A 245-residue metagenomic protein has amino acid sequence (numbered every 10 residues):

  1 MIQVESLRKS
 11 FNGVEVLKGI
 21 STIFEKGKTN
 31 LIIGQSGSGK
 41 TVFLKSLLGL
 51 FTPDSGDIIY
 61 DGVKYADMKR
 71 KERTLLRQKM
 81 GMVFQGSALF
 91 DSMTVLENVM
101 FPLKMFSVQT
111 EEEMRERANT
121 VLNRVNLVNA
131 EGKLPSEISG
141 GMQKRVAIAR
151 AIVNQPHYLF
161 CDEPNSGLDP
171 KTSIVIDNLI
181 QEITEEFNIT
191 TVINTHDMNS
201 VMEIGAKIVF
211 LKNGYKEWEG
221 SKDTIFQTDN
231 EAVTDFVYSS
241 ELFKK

Functional and structural regions predicted by a protein language model:
L48: Helix-to-loop junction immediately C-terminal to a conserved catalytic motif
G56-K64: Conserved ABC transporter NBD signature motif
K64, E111-N129: Conserved ABC ATPase "signature" region
L134-I138, M142: Conserved ABC ATPase signature
V153-H157: A short, proline-enriched helix->beta-strand linker immediately N-terminal to the Walker B motif in ABC-type P-loop
L159-D162: Catalytic Walker B motif of ABC-type/P-loop ATPase nucleotide-binding domains
P170-T172: Helix N-cap at the start of a conserved alpha-helix in ABC-type nucleotide-binding domains
